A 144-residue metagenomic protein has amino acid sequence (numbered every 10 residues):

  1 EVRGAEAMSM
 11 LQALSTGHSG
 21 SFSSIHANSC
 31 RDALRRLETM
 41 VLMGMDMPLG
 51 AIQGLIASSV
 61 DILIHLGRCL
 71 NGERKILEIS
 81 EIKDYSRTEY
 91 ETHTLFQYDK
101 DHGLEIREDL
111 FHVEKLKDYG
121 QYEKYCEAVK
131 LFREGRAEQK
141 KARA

Functional and structural regions predicted by a protein language model:
E1-R87: Conserved P-loop NTPase nucleotide-binding/switch module
G72-A144: NTP-binding/hydrolysis catalytic cores, primarily Walker-type P-loop NTPases
